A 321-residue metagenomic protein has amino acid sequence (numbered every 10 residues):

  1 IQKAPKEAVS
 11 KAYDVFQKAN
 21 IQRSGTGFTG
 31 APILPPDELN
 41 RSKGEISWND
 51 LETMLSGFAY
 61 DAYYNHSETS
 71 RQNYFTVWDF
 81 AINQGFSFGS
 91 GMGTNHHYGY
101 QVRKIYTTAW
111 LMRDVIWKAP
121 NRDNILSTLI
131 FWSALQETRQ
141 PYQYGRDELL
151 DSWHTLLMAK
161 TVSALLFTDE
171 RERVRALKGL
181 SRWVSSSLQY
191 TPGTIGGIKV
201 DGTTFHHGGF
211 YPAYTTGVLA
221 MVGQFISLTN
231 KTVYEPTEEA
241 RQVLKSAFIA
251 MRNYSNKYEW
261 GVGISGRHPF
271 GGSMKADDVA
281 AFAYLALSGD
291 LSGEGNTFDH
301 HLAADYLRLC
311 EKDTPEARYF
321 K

Functional and structural regions predicted by a protein language model:
A4-A280: Aromatic-lined, polymer-binding surfaces characteristic of secreted/periplasmic polysaccharide-degrading enzymes
I249-K321: Long, K/E/R/D-enriched contiguous segments that form extended
